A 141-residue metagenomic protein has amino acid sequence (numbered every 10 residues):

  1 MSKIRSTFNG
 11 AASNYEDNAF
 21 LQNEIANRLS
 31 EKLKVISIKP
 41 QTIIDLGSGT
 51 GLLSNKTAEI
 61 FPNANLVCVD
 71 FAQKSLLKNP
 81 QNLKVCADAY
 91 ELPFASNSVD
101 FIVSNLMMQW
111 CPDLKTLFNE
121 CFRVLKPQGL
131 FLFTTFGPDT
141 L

Functional and structural regions predicted by a protein language model:
M1-N14: N-terminal, positively charged/glycine-rich alpha-helical extensions of SAM-dependent methyltransferases
F20-K39, K56: Conserved alpha-helix/loop element of class I SAM-dependent methyltransferases that forms part of the SAM/SAH-binding
T42-L92, T116: Class I SAM-dependent methyltransferase SAM/SAH-binding core
Y90-I102: A short acidic, Gly/Pro-enriched loop at the edge of an enzyme's catalytic core that lines a small-molecule cofactor
D100-K115, G137: A short SAM/SAH-binding and catalytic strip from SAM-dependent methyltransferases
K115-P127: A short glycine-rich, Lys/Arg-flanked "PGG" loop and its adjoining helix->strand segment in the class I
L130-L141: Conserved class I S-adenosyl-L-methionine
